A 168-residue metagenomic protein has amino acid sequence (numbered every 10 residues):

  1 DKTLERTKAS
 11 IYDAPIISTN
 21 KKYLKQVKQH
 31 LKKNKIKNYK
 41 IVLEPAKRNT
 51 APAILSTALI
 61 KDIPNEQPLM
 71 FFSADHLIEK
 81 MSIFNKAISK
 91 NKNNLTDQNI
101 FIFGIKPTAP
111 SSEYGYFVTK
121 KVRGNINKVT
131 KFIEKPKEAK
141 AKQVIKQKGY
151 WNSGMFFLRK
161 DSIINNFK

Functional and structural regions predicted by a protein language model:
D1-F71, L77-E79: Conserved N-terminal catalytic core of the sugar/cofactor nucleotidyltransferase
P15, P45, S73, P107-S111 (+1 more regions): Proline-rich low-complexity regions
P15-I16, I41-V42, A74-D75, I88-N91 (+1 more regions): N-terminal start-of-chain detector that recognizes signal peptides and the immediate post-cleavage beginning
M81-K168: Conserved core of the sugar-phosphate nucleotidyltransferase
